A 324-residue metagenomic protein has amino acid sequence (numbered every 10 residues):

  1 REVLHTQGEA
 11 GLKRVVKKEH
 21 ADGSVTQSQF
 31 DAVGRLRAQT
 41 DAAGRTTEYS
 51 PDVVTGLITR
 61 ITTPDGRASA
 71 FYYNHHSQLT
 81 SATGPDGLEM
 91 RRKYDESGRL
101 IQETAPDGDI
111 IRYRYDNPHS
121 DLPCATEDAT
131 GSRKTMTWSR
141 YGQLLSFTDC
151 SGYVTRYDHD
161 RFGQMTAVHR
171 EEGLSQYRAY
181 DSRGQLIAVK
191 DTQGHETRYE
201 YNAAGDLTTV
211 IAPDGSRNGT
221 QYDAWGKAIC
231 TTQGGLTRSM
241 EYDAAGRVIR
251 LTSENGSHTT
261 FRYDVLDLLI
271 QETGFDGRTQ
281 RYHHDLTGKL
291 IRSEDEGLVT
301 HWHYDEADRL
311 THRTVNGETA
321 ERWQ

Functional and structural regions predicted by a protein language model:
R1-H20, S24-D41, R45-T63, R67-G84 (+10 more regions): Beta-strand elements of repeat-based all-beta scaffolds
